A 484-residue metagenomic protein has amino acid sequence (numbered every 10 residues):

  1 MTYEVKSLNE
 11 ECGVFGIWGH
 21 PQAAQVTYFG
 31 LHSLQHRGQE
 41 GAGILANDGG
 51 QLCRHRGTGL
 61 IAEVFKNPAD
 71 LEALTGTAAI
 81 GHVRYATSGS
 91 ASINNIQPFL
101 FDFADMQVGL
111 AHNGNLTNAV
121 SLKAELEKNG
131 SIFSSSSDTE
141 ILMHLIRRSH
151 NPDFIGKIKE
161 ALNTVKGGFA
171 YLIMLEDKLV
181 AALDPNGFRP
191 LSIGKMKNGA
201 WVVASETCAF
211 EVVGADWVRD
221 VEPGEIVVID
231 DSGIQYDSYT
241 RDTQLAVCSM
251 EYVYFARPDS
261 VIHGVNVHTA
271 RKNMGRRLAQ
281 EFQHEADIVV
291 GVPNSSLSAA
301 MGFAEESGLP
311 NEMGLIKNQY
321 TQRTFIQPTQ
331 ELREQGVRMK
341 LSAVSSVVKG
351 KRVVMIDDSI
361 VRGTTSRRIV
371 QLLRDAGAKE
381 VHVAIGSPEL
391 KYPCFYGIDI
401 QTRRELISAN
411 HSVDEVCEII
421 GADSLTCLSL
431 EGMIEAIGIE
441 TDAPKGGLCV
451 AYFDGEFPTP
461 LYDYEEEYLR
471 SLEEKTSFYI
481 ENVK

Functional and structural regions predicted by a protein language model:
M1-P223, V228-A286, V292, E380: Conserved short alpha-helical segments that host acidic/polar catalytic motifs at enzyme active sites
Q22-A24, T87-S88, N118, V180 (+8 more regions): Flexible loop/turn segments at secondary-structure boundaries
A111, M174, A182-L183, G194 (+12 more regions): Generic beta-strand/beta-sheet core signal
S131, N151-P152, Q283-D287, E305-E312 (+2 more regions): Secondary-structure transition/capping motifs at alpha-helix termini and the adjoining loop/turn into the next element
S135, E140-M143, N311-Q322, I419-I437: A conserved beta-strand->alpha-helix junction
E160, C208-A209, D216-W217, G224-E225 (+4 more regions): Phosphate/diphosphate-binding loops
L162, D177-K178, G214-D220, Q371-K484: PRPP-dependent phosphoribosyltransferase catalytic core
G308-V353, T364, K391-I398: Short, glycine/charge-rich flexible loops or terminal/linker lids adjacent to PRPP-binding catalytic cores
